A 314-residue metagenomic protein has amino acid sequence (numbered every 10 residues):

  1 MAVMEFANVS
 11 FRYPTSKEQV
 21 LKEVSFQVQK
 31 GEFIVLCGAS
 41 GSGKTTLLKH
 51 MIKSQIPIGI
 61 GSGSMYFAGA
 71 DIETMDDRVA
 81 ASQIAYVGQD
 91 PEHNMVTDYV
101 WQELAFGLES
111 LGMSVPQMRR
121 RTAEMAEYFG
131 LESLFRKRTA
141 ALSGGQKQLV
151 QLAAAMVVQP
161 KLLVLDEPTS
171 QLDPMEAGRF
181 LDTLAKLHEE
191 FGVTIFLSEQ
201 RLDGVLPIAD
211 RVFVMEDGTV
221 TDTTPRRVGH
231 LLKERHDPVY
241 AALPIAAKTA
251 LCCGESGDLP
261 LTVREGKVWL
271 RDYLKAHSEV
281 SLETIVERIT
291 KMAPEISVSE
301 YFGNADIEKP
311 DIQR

Functional and structural regions predicted by a protein language model:
M1-F6, F11-E23, Q55-P57, D76 (+2 more regions): A short, flexible loop at the N-terminus of ABC-type nucleotide-binding domains that lies
I60-D71, Q313: Conserved ABC transporter NBD signature motif
D71-A85: ABC ATPase NBD coupling module
P116-L134, I296, E300: Conserved ABC ATPase "signature" region
R138-L142, Q146: Conserved ABC ATPase signature
A155-M156: ABC ATPase C-loop
L163-D166: Catalytic Walker B motif of ABC-type/P-loop ATPase nucleotide-binding domains
M215, T219-P260: Conserved beta-strand-loop-alpha-helix hinge in the C-terminal portion of ABC ATPase nucleotide-binding domains
